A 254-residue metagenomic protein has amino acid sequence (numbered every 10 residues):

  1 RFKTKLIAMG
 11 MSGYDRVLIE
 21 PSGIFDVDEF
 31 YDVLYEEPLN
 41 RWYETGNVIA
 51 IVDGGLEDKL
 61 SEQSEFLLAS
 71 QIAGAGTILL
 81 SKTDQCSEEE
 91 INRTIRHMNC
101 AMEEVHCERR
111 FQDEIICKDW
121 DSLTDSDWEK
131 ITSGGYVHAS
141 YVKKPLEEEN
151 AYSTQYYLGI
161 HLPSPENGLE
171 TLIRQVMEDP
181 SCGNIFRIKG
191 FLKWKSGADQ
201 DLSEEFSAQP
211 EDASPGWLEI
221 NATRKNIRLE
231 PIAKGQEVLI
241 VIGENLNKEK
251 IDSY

Functional and structural regions predicted by a protein language model:
R1-F2, G23-I24, G55-L56, T223-K225: Short beta->alpha connector loops
R1-T4, D32, N167, T171: Short, contiguous clusters of charged residues that form electrostatic/catalytic patches at enzyme active sites, used
F2, D26-D28, K248: Short, well-ordered alpha-helical microsegments
K5-S12: Short, well-structured alpha-helical segments in soluble
S12-I116: Phosphate/Mg2+-binding loops and adjacent switch elements in nucleotide/diphosphate-handling enzyme cores
L18, Q155-Y157, I240: Short aromatic/hydrophobic contact patches that present stacked aromatics for nucleic-acid/ligand binding
G74-L80, Q85-K234, L246-K248, S253: C-terminal accessory "lid"/substrate-recognition subdomains
E237-E244: Short, well-ordered beta-strand elements
